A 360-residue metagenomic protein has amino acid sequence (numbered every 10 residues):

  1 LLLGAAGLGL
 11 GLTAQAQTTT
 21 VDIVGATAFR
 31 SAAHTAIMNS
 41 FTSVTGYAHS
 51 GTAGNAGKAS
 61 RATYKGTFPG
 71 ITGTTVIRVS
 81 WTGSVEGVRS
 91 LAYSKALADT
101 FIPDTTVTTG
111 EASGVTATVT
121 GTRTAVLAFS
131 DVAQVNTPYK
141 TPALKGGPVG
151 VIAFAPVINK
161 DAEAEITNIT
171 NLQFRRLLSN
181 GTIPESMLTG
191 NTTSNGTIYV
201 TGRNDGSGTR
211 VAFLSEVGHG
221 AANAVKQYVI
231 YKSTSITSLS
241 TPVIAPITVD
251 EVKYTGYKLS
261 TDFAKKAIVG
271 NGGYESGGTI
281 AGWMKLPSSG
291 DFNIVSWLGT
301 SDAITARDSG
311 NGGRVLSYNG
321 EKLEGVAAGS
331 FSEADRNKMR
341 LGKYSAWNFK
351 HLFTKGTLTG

Functional and structural regions predicted by a protein language model:
L1-G9: Bacterial N-terminal signal peptides
L8-A16: Sec/Tat signal peptide C-region and signal peptidase I cleavage site
A16-G360: Flexible loop/hinge segments at secondary-structure junctions
